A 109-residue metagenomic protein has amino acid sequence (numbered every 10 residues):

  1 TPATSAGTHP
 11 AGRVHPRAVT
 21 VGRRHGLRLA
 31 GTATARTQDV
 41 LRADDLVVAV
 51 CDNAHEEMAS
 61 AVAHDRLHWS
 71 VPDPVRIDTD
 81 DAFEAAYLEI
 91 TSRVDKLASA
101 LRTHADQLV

Functional and structural regions predicted by a protein language model:
T1-Q38: Conserved active-site segments centered on acidic
L41-A43: Alpha-helix C-terminal capping/helix-to-coil transition sites in glycosyltransferase folds
C51-N53: Short glycine-/small-residue-rich Rossmann-like dinucleotide-binding loops
H55-V109: Phosphate-binding/catalytic loops
